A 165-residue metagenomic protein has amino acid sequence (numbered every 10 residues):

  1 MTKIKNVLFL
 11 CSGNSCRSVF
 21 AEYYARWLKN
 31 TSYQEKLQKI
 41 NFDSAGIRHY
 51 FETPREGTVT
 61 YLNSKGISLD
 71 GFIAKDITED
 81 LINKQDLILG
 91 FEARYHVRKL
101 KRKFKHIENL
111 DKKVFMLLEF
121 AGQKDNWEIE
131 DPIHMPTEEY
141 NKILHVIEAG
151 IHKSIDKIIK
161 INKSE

Functional and structural regions predicted by a protein language model:
T2-Q85, D156-E165: Conserved active-site segments centered on acidic
L87, A93-E165: Phosphate-binding/catalytic loops
